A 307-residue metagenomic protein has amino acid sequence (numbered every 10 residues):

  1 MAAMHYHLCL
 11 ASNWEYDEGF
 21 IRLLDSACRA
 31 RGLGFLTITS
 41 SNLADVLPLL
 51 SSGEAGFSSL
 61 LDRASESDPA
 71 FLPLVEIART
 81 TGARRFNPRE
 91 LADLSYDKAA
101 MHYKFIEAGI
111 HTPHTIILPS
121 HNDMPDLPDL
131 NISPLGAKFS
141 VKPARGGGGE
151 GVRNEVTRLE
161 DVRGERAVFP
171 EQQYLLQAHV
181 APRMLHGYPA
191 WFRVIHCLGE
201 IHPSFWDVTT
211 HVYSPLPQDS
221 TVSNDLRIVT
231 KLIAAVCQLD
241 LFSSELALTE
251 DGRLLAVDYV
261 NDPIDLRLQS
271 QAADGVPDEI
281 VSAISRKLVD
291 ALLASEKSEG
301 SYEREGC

Functional and structural regions predicted by a protein language model:
A2-L10: Extreme N-terminal starter segment of soluble prokaryotic enzymes
S12-S120, M124: Conserved N-proximal alpha/beta basic substrate-recognition cap immediately N-terminal to, or forming the N-lobe
S58-S59, V194, G252-L268: A short beta-strand motif that forms the metal-chelation/ATP-contact edge of phosphoryl-transfer active sites
M101, F139-G164: Glycine-rich phosphate-binding loop of ATP-grasp-fold ATP-dependent ligases
F105-I106, N131-E150, E171-H186: ATP-grasp fold ATP-binding core
R153-C237: Phosphate-binding site of ATP-dependent enzymes
T209-A256, D278-C307: A long amphipathic alpha-helix within ATP-dependent nucleotide-binding catalytic cores
V212-Q218, D265-A273: A short, polar/charged loop-to-alpha-helix boundary motif
